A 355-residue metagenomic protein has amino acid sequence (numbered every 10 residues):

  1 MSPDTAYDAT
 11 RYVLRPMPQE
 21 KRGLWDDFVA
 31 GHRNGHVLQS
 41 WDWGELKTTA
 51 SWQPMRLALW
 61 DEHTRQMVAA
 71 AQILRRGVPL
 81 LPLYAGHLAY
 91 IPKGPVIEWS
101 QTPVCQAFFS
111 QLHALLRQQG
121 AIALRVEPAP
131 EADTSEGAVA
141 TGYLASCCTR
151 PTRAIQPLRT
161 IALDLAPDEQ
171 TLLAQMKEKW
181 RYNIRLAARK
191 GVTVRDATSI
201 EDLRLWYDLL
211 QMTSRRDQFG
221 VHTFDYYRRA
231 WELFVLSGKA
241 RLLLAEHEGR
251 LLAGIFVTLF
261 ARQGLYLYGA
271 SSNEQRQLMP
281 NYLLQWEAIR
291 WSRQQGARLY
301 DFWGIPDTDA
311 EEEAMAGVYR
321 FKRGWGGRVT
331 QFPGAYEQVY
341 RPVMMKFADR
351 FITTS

Functional and structural regions predicted by a protein language model:
S2-R11, P18, R75, Y143-Q170 (+1 more regions): Active-site/acyl-donor-binding loops of N-acyltransferases
V13-T64, V68-P82, P128-D133, Y143-D168 (+1 more regions): A conserved beta-strand-loop-helix scaffold within acyl/acetyltransferase catalytic domains
V29, L116, A187, S292-R293: A generic structural signal for well-ordered alpha-helical segments
L88, A121-A123, Q263, L299: Residues at the N-termini of beta-strands
I91: Flexible glycine-rich active-site/ligand-binding loops centered on an Asp-His dyad
G94-S100: The substrate-binding groove and active-site-proximal loops of carbohydrate-active enzymes, especially glycoside
T102-P157: Non-catalytic accessory segments adjacent to catalytic cores
Q106-A114, R228-K346: Aromatic (often tryptophan-rich) hydrophobic motifs at membrane interfaces
